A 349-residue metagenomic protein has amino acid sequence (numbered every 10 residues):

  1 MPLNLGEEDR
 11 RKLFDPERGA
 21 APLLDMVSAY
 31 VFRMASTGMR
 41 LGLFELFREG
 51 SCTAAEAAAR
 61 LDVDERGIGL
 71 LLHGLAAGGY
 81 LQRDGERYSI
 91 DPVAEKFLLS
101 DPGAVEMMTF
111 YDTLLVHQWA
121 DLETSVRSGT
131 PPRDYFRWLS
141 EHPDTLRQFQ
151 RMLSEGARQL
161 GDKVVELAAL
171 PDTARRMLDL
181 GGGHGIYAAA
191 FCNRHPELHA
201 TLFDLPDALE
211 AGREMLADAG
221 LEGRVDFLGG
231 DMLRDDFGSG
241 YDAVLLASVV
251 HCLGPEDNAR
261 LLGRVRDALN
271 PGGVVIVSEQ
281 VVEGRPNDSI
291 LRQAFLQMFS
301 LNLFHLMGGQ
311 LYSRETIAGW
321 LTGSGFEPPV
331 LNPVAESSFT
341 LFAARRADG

Functional and structural regions predicted by a protein language model:
P2-A77, Q82-R83, L180-G349: Alpha-helical subdomain
E8-L13, G19-L41, E45-S51, R60 (+1 more regions): Conserved Class I S-adenosyl-L-methionine-dependent methyltransferase catalytic core
